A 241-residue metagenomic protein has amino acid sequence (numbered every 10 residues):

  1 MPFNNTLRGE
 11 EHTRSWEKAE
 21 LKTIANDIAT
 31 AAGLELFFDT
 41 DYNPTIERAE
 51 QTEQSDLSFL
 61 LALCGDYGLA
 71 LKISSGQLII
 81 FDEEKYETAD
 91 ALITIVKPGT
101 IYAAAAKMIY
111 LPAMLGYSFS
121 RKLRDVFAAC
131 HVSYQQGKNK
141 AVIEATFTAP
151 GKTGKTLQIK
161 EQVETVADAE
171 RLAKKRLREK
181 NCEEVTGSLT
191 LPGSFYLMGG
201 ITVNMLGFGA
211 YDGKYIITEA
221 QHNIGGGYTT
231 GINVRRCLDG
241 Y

Functional and structural regions predicted by a protein language model:
M1-L36: Surface-exposed cap/loop segments at beta↔alpha junctions
M1-N4, F38-F119, R124: Short beta-strand-centered interaction patches in the first periplasmic/extracellular domains of large envelope
L7-H12, D90-T94, I143-E144: Short, charged, solvent-exposed linker or helix-capping segments at domain edges/interfaces that act as flexible hinges
R8-G9, N43-T45, E183: Short glycine-enriched loop/turn motifs at secondary-structure junctions
H12, D66, T218-A220: Short beta-alpha junctions and helix-cap segments that line functional grooves
R14-K22, A49-L57, Y196, A210: Solvent-exposed, acidic/flexible segments
A19-N26, T30-A31, E53-L61, G65 (+1 more regions): Polar, S/T/G-rich
K107-Y241: An acidic/polar, Gly/Ser/Thr-rich interaction patch typically located in mid-to-C-terminal regions of proteins
